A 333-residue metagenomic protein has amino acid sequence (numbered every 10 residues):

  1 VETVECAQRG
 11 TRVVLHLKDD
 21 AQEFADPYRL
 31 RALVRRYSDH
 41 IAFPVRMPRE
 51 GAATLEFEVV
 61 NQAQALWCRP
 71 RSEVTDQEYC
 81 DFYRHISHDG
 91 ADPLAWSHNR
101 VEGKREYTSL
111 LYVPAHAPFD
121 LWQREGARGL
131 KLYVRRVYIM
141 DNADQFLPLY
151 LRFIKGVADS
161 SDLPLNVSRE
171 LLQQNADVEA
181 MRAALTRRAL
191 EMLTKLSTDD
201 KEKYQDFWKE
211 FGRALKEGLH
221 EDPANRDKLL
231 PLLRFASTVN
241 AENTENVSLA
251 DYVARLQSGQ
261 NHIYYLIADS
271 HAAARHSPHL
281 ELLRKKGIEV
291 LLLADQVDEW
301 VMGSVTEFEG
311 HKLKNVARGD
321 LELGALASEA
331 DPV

Functional and structural regions predicted by a protein language model:
V1-V333: Conserved GHKL (Bergerat-fold) ATPase module
